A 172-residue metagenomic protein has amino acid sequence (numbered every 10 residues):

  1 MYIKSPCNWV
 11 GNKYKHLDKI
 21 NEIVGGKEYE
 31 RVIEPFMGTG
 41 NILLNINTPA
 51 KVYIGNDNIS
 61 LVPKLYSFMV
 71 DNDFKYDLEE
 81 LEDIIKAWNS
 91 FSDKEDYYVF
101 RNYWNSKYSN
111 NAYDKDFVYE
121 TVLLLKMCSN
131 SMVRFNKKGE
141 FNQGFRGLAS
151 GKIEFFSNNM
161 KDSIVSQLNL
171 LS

Functional and structural regions predicted by a protein language model:
M1-C7, G11-E22, Y76-S172: SAM-dependent nucleic-acid methyltransferase catalytic core
N12, I23, K27-K86: Conserved S-adenosyl-L-methionine
